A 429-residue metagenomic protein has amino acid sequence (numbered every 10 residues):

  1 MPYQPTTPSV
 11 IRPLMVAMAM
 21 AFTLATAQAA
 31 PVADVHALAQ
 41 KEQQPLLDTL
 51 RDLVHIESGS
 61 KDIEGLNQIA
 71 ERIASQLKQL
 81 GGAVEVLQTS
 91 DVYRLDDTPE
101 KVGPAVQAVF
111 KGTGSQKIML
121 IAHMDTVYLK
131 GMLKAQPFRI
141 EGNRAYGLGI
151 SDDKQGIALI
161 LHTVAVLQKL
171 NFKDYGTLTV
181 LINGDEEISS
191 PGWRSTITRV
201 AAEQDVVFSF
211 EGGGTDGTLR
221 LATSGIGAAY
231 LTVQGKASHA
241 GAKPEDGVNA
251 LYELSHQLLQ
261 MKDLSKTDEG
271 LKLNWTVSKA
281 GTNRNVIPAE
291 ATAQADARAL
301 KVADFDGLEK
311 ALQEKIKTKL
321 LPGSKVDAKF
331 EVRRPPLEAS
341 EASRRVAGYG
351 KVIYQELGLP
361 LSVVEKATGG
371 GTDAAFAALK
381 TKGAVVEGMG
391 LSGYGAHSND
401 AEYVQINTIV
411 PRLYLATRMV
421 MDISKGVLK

Functional and structural regions predicted by a protein language model:
P2-M15: Bacterial N-terminal signal peptides that target proteins for export
P13-A25: Bacterial N-terminal signal peptides
A30-D34, Q76, G81, G212-G213 (+3 more regions): Metal-dependent amide/peptide-bond hydrolase catalytic core, centered on the "pita-bread" metallohydrolase fold
A30-L148, V166-L170: Acidic/His- and Gly-rich active-site-bordering loop/insert found across diverse amide/peptide-bond hydrolases
Q40-Q44, S60-E71, S151-K154, A158 (+4 more regions): Soluble non-cytosolic domains of exported or imported proteins
K101-G103, E203, S224-I226, P288-E290: Short, solvent-exposed loop/turn segments at the edges of secondary structure
Y128, K134-F138, R144-L178, L379 (+2 more regions): A structural preference for long, well-packed, hydrophobic secondary-structure segments
G149-I226, K266, L428-K429: Acidic/histidine-rich catalytic neighborhood of metal-dependent amide-processing enzymes
